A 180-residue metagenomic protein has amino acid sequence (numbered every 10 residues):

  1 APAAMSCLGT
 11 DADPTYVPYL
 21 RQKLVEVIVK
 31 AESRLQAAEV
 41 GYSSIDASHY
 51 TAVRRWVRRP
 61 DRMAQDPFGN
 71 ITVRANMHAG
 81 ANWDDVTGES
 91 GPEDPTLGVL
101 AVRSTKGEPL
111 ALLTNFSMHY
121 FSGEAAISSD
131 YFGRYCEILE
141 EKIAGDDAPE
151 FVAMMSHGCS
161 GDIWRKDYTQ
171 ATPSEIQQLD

Functional and structural regions predicted by a protein language model:
A1-F151, S156-C159, I163-L179: Conserved beta-alpha junction segments in alpha/beta enzyme cores
